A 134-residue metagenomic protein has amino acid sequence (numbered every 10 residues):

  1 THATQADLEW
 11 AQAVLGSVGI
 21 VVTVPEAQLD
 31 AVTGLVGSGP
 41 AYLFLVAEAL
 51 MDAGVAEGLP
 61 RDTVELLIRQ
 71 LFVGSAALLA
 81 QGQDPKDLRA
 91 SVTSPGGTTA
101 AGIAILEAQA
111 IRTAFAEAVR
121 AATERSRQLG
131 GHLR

Functional and structural regions predicted by a protein language model:
T1-A31, Y42-Q81, R125: Internal alpha-helical scaffold of NAD(P)-dependent oxidoreductase catalytic cores
Q28-G34, P85-A90: Short pre-catalytic strand/loop immediately N-terminal to key active-site residues, enriched for Gly-Thr
L35, A47, H132: Catalytic, metal-anchored helix/loop core of enzyme active sites in primary metabolism
G39: Aromatic-residue-lined binding/catalytic grooves and analogous aromatic/hydrophobic interfacial grooves in multimeric
L66-R134: NAD(P)-dependent Rossmann-like dehydrogenase/reductase catalytic/cofactor-binding core
